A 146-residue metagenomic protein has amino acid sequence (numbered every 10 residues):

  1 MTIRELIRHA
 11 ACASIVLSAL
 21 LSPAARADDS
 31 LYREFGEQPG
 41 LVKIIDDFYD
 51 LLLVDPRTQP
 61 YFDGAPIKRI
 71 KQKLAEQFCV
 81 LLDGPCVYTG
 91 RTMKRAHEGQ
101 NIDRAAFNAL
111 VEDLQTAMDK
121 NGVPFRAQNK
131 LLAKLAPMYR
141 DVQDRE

Functional and structural regions predicted by a protein language model:
M1-A13: Bacterial N-terminal signal peptides that target proteins for export
E5, A24-A25: Short linear motifs centered on Gly/Pro in flexible linkers and helix caps
L17-A24: C-terminal segment of classical bacterial N-terminal signal peptides
A25-E146: Core of compact, soluble alpha-helical bundle domains
